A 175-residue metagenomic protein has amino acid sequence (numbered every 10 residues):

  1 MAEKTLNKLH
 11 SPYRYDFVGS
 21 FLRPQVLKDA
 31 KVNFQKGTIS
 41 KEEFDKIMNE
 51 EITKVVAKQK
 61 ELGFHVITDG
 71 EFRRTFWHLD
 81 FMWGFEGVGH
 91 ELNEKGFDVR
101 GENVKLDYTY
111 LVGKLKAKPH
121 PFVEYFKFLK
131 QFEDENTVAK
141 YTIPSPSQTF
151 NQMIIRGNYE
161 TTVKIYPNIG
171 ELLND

Functional and structural regions predicted by a protein language model:
M1-D175: Domain-level signal for soluble alpha/beta catalytic cores
